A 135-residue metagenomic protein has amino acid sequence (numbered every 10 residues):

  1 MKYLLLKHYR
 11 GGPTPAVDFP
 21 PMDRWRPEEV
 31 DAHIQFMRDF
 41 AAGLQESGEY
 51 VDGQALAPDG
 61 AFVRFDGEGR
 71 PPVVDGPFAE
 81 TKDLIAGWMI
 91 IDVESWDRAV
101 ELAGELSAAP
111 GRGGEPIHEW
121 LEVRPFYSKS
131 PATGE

Functional and structural regions predicted by a protein language model:
M1-E135: Conserved, structured core segments of small domains
